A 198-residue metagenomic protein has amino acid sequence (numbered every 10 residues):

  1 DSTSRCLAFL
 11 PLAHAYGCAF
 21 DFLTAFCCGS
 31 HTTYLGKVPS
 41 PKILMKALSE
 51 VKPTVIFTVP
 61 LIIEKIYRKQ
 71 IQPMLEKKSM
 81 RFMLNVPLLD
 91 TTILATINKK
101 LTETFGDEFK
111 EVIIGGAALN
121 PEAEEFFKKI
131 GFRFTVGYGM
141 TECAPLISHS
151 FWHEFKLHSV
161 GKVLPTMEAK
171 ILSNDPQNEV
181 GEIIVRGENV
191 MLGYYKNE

Functional and structural regions predicted by a protein language model:
D1-R5, L12-K100: Conserved AMP-binding/adenylation subdomain of ANL enzymes
R5-A8, I184: Short, well-ordered beta-strand segments
L10-Y16, P39, A118, T141 (+1 more regions): Short, flexible loop/turn elements at secondary-structure junctions
I56, I93-E198: Conserved AMP-binding/adenylate-forming
